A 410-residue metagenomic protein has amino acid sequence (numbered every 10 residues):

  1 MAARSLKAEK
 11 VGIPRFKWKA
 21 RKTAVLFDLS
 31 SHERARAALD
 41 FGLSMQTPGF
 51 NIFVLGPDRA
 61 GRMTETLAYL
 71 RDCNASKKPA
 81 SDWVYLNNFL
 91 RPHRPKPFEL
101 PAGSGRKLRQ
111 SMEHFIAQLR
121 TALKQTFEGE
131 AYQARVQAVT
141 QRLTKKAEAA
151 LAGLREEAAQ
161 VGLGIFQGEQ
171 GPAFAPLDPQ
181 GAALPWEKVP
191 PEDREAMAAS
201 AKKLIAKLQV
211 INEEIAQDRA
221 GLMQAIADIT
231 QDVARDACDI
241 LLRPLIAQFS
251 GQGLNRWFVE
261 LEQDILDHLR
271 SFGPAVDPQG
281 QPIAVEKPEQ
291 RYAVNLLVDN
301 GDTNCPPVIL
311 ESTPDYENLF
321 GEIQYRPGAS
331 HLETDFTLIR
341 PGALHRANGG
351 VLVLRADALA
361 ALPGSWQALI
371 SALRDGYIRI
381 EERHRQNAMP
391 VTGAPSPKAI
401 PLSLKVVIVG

Functional and structural regions predicted by a protein language model:
M1-G410: Non-catalytic accessory segments flanking P-loop/AAA+ NTPase cores
